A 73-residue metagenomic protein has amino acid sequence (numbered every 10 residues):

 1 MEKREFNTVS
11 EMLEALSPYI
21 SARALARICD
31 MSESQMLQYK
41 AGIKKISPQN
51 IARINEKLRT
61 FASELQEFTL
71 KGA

Functional and structural regions predicted by a protein language model:
M1-I20, S63-F68: A short, Lys/Arg-rich alpha-helix, primarily the initiator
T8-S10, I43, Q49: Catalytic cores of transferase enzymes with a strong primary signal for eukaryotic protein kinases
E11, Q38, A52-E56: DNA-binding alpha-helical recognition surfaces that contact promoter or target DNA
A22, E33, P48-I51: Helix-turn-helix DNA-binding elements, focusing on the entry/boundary residues of the two helices that contact DNA
A24-C29: Short alpha-helical "recognition helix" segments of helix-turn-helix
S32-I46: Recognition helix of helix-turn-helix/homeodomain-like DNA-binding domains that insert into the DNA major groove
P48-E67: DNA major-groove recognition helix of helix-turn-helix/homeodomain DNA-binding modules
